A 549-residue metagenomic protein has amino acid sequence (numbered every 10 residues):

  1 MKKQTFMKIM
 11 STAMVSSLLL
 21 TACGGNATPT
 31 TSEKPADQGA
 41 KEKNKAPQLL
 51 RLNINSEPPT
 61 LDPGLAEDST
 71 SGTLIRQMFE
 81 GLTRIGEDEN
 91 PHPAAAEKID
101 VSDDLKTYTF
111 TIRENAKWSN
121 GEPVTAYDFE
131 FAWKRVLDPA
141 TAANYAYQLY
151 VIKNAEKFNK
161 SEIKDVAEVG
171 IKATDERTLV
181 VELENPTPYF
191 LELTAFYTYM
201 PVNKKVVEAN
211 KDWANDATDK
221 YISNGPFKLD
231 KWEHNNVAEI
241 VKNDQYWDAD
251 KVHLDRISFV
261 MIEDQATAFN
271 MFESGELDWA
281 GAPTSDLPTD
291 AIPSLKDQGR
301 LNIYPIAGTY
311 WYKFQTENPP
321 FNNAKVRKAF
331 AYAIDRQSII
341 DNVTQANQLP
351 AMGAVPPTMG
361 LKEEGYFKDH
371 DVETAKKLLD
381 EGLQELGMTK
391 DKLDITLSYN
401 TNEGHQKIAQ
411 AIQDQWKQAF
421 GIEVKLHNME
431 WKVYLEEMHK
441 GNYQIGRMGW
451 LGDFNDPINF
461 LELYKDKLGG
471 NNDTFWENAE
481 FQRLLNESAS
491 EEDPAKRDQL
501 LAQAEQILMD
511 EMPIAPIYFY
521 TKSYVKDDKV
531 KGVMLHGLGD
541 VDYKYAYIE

Functional and structural regions predicted by a protein language model:
N53-D103, I222-S223: N-terminal lobe/hinge region of extracytoplasmic solute-binding protein
E130, N144-K204: Surface-exposed binding/hinge segments that line and control ligand-binding clefts or catalytic entry sites
E176, L183-V252, R256: Gly/Pro-rich hinge or "lid" segments in bacterial periplasmic/extracellular proteins
N210, N215-T218, D244-D290: Ligand-site clamp/hinge motif
L349-G382, N402-K407: Structural transition elements
E381-G452, P494, K522: Ligand/substrate-recognition segments at binding pockets and active sites
I422-Y434, E462-D527, E549: Extracytoplasmic/peripheral linker and loop segments enriched in polar/acidic and small residues with frequent Thr/Pro
Y524-E549: Long beta-strand-rich cores associated with HINT superfamily self-processing modules
